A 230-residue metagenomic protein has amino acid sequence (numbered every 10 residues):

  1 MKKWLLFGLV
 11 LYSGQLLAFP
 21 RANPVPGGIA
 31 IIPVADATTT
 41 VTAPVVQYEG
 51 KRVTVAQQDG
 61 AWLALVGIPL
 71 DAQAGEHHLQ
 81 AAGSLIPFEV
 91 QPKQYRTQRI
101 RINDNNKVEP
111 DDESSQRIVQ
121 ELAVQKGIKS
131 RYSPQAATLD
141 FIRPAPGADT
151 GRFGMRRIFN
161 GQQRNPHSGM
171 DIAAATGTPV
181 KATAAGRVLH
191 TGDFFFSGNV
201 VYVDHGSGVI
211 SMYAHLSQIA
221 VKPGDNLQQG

Functional and structural regions predicted by a protein language model:
M1-W4: Positively charged n-region of N-terminal signal peptides that target proteins for export
S13-Q15: N-terminal signal peptide c-region/cleavage motif recognized by signal peptidases
L17-Q94: Cationic-aromatic interfacial patches
D71-Q73, L227-G230: Short, intrinsically disordered, charge-balanced linker/junction segments flanking boundaries in proteins
P87-S197: Surface-exposed, glycine-biased beta-strand/turn segments
A174, T183, V221-K222, L227-Q228: Surface-exposed strand-loop junctions at beta-sheet edges and helix termini that form docking/interaction patches
T183-A220: Zn2+-dependent peptidoglycan hydrolase active-site motif and core
